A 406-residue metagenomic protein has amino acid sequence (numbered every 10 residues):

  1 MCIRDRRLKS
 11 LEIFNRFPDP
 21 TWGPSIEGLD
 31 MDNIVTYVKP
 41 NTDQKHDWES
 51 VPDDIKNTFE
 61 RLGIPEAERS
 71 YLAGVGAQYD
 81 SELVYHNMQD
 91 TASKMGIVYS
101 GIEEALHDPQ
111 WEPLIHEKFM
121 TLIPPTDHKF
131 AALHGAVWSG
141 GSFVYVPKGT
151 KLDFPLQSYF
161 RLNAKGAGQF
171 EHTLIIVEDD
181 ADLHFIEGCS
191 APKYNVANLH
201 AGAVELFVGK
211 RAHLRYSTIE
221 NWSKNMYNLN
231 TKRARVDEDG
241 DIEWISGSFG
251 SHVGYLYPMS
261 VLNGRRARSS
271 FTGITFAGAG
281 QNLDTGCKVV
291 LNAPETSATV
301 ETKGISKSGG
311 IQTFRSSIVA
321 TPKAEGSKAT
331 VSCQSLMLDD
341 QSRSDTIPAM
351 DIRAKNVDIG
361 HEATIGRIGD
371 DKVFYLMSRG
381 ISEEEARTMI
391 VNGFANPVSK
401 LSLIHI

Functional and structural regions predicted by a protein language model:
M1-D5, I404-I406: Conserved small/polar residues in nucleotide/adenosyl-binding loops
R4-D127, A131-A132, E301: N-terminal amphipathic, basic helical "cap/leader" segment at the start of enzyme domains
L8, G369, I390-P397: Small/polar glycine-rich anion-binding or flexible loop at a beta-alpha turn
N15-T21, A395-S402: Short arginine-rich
N33, Q78, M226, A395-N396: Short Asp/Glu-rich motifs
D43-H46, V236, I390, V398-L403: Short, structured secondary-structure boundary patches
Y85-N87, T91-F374, S378-I381, A395 (+1 more regions): Conserved beta-strand/loop scaffold segments within soluble protein domains that form the structured core and edges
